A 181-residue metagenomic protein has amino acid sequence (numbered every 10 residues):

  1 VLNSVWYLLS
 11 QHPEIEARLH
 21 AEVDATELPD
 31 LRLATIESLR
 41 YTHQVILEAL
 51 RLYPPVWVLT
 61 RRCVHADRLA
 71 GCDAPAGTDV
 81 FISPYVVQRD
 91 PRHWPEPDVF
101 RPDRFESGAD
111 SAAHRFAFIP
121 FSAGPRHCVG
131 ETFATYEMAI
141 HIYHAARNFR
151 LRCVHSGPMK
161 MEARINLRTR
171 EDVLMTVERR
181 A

Functional and structural regions predicted by a protein language model:
V1-E22, E131-N148: Cytochrome P450 catalytic-core helices
H12, A66, I82-D110: Conserved cytochrome P450 K-helix/beta-meander segment immediately N-terminal to the heme-binding cysteine loop
L28-A70: Conserved cytochrome P450 K-helix E-x-x-R motif and the immediately C-terminal K′/meander segment
A109-I119: Active-site-adjacent bridging/hinge elements
D172-A181: C-terminal helix/juxtamembrane-tail motif
